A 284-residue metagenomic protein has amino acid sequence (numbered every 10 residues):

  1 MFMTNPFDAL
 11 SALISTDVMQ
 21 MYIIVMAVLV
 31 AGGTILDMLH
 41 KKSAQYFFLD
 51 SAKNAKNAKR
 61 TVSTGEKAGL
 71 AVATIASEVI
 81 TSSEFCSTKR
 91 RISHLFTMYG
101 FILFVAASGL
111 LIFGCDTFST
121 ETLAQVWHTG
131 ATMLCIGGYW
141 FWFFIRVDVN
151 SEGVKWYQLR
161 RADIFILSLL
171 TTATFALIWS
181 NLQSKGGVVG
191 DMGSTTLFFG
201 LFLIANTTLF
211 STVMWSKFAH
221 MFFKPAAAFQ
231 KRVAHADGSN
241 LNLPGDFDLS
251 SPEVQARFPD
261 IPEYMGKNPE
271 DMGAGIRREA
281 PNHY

Functional and structural regions predicted by a protein language model:
M1-P252, R278, H283-Y284: Membrane-embedded alpha-helical bundles of multi-pass integral membrane proteins
S251-G266: Intrinsically disordered, polar/acidic, low-complexity terminal segments
E263-Y284: Membrane-proximal soluble helical/coiled-coil segments that couple transmembrane anchors to catalytic or regulatory
